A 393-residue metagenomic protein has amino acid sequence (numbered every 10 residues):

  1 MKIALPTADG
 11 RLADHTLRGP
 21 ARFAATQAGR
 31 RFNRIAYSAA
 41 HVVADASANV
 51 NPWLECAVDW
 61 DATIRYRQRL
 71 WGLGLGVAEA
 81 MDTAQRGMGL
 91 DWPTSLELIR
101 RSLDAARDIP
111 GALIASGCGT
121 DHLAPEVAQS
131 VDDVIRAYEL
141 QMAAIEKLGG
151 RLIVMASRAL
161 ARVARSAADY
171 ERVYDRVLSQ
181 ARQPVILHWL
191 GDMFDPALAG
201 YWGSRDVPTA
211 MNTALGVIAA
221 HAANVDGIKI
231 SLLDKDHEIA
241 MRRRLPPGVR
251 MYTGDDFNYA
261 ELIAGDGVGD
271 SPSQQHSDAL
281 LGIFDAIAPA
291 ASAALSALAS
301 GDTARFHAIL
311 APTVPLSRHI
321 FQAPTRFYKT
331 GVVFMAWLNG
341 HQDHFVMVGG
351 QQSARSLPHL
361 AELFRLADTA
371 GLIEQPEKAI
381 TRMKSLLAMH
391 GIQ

Functional and structural regions predicted by a protein language model:
K2-V207, G350-A354, D368-Q393: Active-site beta->alpha loop and helix N-cap motifs at the rims of alpha/beta catalytic domains
I3-L5, L262-Q393: Structured C-terminal cap/extension of enzyme domains
N33, N49-N51, N212, N224 (+2 more regions): Detector for Asparagine
A39-A44, L73-E79, L148-L152, T213-V217 (+4 more regions): Short amphipathic alpha-helical segments, especially helix-boundary/capping motifs
D59-A62, Y66, T94, L98 (+8 more regions): General structural feature for long, well-ordered alpha-helical segments within catalytic domains of soluble enzymes
I64-R65, A105-D108, Q141-I145, Q180-Q183 (+7 more regions): Short, surface-exposed, polar/charged, turn-prone segments marking secondary-structure boundaries
I186-R326: Catalytic alpha/beta core domains of metabolic enzymes, predominantly
